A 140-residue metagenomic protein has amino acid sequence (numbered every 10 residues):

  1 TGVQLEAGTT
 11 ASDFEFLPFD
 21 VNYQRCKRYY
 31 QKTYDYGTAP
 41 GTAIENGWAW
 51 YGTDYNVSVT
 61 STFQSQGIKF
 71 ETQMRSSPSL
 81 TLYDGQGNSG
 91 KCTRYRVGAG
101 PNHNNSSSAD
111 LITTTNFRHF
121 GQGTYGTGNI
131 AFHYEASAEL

Functional and structural regions predicted by a protein language model:
T1-A39, S137-E139: Extracellular polysaccharide-targeting segments
Y34-L140: Phosphate/adenylate-binding glycine loop and adjacent helical scaffold
